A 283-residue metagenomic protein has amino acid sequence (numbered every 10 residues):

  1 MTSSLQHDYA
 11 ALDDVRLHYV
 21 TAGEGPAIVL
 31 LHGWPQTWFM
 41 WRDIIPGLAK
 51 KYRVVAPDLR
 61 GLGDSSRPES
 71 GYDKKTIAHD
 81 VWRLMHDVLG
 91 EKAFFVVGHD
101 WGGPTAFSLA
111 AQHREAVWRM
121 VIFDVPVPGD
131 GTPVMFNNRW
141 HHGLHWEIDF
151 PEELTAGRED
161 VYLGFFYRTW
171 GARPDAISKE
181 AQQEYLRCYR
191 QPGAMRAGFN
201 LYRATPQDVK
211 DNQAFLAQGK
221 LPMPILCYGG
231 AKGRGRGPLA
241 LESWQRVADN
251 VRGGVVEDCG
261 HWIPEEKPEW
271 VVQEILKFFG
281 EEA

Functional and structural regions predicted by a protein language model:
M1-V20, A27, V55, L62-V97 (+3 more regions): Flexible "cap/lid" subdomain of the alpha/beta-hydrolase fold that forms the substrate-access gate
V20-D64: Conserved HGGG/HGGXW glycine-rich cap/lid loop of the alpha/beta-hydrolase fold
T37-W38, P104, G260: A short, glycine- and basic residue-enriched loop/turn that sits immediately adjacent to a domain's principal
W38-R42, R196, Q273: Alpha-helical elements of the RecA-like P-loop NTPase motor core of helicases
C259-P268, V272: Catalytic histidine-centered segment of alpha/beta-hydrolase-like enzymes
